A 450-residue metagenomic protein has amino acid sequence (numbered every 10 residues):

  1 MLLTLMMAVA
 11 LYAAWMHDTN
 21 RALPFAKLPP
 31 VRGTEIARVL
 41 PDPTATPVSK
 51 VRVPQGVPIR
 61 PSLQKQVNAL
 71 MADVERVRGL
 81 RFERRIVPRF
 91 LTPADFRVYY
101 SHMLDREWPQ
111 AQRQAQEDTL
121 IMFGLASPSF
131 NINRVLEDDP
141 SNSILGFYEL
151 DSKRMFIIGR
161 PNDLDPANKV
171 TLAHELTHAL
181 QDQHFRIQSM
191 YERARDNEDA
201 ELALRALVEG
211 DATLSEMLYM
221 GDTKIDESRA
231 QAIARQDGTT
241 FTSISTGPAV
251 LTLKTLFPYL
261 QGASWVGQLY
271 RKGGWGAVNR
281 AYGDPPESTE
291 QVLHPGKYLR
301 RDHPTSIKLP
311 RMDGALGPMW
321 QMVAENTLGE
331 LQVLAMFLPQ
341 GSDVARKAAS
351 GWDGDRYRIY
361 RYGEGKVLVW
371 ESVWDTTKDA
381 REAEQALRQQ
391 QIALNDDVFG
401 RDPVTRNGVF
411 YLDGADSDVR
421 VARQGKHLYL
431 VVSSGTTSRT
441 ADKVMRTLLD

Functional and structural regions predicted by a protein language model:
L23-Q55, H178: Ser/Thr-rich, Proline-interspersed low-complexity disordered segments
K65-L164: Auxiliary, metal-adjacent structural segments of Zn-dependent hydrolase domains
L70, D182-Q188, E192-I233: Post-HExxH zinc-binding segment in Zn-dependent metallohydrolases
V74, V170-I187, E209-T213, V266 (+1 more regions): Active-site recognition of the HExxH zinc-binding catalytic motif
E83-L104, R193-D199, A230-T239, D284-E287: Acidic helix-start/capping segments at beta-turn-to-alpha-helix junctions
R154, N168-L180, Y360-D379, A383-R388 (+2 more regions): A short, solvent-exposed beta-edge/loop patch
M155-A173, A200-L204: Short pre-active-site segment immediately N-terminal to the catalytic Zn-binding motif
T242-E371: Pan-zinc metallopeptidase signature
